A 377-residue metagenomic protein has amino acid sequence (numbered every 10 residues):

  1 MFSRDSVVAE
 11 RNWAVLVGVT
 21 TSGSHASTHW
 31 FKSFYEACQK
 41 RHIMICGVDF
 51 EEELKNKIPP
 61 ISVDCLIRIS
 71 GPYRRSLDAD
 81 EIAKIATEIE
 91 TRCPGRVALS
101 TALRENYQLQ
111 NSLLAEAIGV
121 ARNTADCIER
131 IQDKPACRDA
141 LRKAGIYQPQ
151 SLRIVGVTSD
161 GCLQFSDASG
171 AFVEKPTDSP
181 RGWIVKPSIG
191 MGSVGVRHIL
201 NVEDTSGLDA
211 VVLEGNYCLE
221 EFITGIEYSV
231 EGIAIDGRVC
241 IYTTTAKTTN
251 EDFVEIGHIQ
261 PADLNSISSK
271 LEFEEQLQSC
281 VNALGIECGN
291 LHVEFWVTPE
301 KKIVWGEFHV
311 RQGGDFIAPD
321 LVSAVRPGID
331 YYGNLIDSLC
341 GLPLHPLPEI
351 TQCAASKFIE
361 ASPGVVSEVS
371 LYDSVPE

Functional and structural regions predicted by a protein language model:
M1-D126, K143, V157-D167, P343-H345: ATP-binding N-terminal substructure of ATP-dependent carboxylate-amine bond-forming enzymes
V8-W13, V17-T21, E272-V293, P299 (+1 more regions): Active-site "cap" helix and flanking loop/linker of ATP-utilizing ligase/carboxylase catalytic domains
V17-G18, K186, E220: Short beta-strand segments
F31-E36, R138, V173, T205-D209: Short amphipathic alpha-helical segments and helix-helix/interface helices
H42-C46, Q148-P149, Y217: Hydrophobic anchor at the start of a short beta-strand that flanks the dinucleotide cofactor-binding loop
L113-L200: A conserved helix-loop-beta module that forms one wall/lid of the active-site cleft in ATP-utilizing catalytic domains
V196-I303, V310-Q312, V325: Internal nucleotide-binding/catalytic subdomain
E360-E377: Glycine-rich active-site loop/lid that clamps phosphate-bearing ligands
